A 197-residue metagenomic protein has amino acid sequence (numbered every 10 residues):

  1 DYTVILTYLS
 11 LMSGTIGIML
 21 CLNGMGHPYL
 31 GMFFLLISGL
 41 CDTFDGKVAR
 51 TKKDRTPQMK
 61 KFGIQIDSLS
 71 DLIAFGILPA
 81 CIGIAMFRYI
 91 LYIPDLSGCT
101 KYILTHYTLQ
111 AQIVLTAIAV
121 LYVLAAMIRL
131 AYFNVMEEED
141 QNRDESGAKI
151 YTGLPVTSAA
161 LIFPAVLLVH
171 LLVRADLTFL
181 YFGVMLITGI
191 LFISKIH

Functional and structural regions predicted by a protein language model:
D1-F44, A74, K195: Topogenic membrane-insertion module of multi-pass membrane proteins
I5-Y8, T51-L130: Multi-pass membrane catalytic core of lipid/isoprenoid biosynthesis enzymes
L9-G14, D71-A80, L154-L168: Core segments of transmembrane alpha-helices that mediate helix-helix packing or line hydrophobic substrate/ligand
T15-I18, I37, G46, P79 (+2 more regions): Alpha-helical transmembrane segments of polytopic integral membrane proteins, especially the permease/helical cores
F33-L40, Q112-V123, D176-T188: Structural signature of hydrophobic alpha-helical transmembrane segments
D42, Y122-V135, L186-H197: Transmembrane alpha-helical segments that form the membrane-embedded catalytic/substrate-channel core of multi-pass
D45-K60, F133-K149: Cytosolic, membrane-interface loops and tails of multi-pass inner-membrane proteins
E138-H197: C-terminal membrane-associated helical module and adjoining short loops/tails
